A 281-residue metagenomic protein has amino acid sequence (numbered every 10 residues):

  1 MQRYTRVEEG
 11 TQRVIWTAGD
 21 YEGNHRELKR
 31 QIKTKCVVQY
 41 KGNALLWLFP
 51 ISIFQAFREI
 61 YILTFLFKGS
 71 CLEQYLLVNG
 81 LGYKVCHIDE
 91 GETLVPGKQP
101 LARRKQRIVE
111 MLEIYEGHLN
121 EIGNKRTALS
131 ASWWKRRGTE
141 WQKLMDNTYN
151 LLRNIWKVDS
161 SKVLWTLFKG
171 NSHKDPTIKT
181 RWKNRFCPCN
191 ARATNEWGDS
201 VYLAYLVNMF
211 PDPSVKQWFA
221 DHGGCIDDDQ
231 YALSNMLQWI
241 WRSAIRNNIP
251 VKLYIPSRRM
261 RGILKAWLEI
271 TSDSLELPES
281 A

Functional and structural regions predicted by a protein language model:
M1-N79, H87-Q99, K252-M260: Conserved helicase ATPase motor motifs in RecA-like P-loop NTPase domains
Q2-G10, V95-K105, A204, D221-G224 (+1 more regions): Low-complexity, flexible helical/coil segments
G19, R136-R137, L144, D159 (+5 more regions): Enriched - but not universal
Y21-R30, E121-A128, W218: Short, basic/glycine-rich phosphate-binding loops at helix/coil junctions that contact nucleotide phosphates
E27-I32, W141-L152, M236, I263-L264: Generic hydrophobic, helix-prone segments enriched in Leu/Val/Ile
L45-I60, F65-E196, Y205-L206, D212 (+2 more regions): Conserved helicase/translocase motor-coupling segment
L77-D89, A266-E279: A short helix-turn-beta junction within AAA+ P-loop NTPase domains corresponding to the substrate/partner-engaging
I178-I263, E269-I270, E276-P278: Conserved RecA-like P-loop NTPase helicase motor core
